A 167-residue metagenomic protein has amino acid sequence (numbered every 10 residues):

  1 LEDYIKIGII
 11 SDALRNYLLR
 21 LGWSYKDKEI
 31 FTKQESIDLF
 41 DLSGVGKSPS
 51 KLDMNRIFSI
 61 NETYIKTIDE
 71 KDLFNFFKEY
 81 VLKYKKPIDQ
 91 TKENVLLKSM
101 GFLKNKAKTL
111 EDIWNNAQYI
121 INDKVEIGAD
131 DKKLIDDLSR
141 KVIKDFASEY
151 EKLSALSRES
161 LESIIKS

Functional and structural regions predicted by a protein language model:
L1-Y64, S167: Alpha-helical recognition segments enriched in aromatics with Gly/Pro capping that present substrate-recognition
D69-S167: Small-residue-rich helix-loop
